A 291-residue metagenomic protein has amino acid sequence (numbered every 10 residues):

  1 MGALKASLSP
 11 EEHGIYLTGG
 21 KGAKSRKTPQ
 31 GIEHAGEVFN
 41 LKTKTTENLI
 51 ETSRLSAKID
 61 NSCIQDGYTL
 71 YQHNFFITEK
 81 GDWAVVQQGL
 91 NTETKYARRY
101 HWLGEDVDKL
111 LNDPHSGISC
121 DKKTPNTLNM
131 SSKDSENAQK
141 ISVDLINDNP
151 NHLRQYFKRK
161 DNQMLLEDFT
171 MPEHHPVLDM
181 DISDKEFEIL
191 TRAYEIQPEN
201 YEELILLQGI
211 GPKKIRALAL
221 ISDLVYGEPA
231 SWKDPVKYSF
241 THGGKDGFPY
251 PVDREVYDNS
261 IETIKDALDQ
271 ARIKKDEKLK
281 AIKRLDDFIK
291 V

Functional and structural regions predicted by a protein language model:
M1-E173, D287-V291: Structure-specific DNA junction-binding interface
Y68, I182-E186, Q197, Y257: Active-site-proximal structural scaffolding
E167-D179, S183, L190: Domain-scale recognition of functional cores that engage charged ligands
L178-K185, N200-I221: Helix-hairpin-helix
I189, N200-E203, S260-T263: A general alpha-helix detector
T191-E195: Short helix-capping and inter-helix turn/linker motifs at the boundaries of alpha-helical repeat units
P212, R216-A267: Phosphate-backbone recognition surface of nucleic-acid-processing proteins
D253-R254, A267-V291: Low-complexity, acidic/Ser/Thr- and charged residue-rich accessory regions of DNA metabolism proteins
